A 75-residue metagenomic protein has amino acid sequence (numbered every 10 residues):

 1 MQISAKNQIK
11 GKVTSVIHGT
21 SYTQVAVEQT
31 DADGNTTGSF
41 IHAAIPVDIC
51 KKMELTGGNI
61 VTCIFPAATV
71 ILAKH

Functional and structural regions predicted by a protein language model:
M1-H75: Non-catalytic connector elements of ABC transporters
